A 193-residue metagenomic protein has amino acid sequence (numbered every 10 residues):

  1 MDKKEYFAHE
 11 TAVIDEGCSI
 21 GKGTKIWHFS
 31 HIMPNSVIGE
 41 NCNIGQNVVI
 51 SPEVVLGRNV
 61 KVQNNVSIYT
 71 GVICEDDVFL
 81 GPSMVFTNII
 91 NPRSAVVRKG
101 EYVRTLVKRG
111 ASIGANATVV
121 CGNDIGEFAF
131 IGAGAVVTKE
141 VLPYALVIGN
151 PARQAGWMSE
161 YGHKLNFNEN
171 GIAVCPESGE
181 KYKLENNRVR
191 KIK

Functional and structural regions predicted by a protein language model:
D2-E10, E16-C18, K25-I125, G156-M158: Flexible, glycine/small-residue-enriched loop-and-beta-strand segment within the central core of proteins
N43, S112, F130, L146-I148: Short-chain dehydrogenase/reductase
P143-G149, M158-F167: Short, intrinsically disordered, charge-biased short linear motifs at domain edges
Q154-W157, A173: Cys/His-enriched microdomains
S159, C175-S178: Short cysteine-rich clusters marking metal-coordination/redox-active sites
F167-N168, K181-N186: Short, non-ligating residues that shape and space the ligands of small metal-coordination modules and catalytic
I172-A173, R188-R190: Hydrophobic residues embedded in beta-strands of well-ordered beta-sheets
